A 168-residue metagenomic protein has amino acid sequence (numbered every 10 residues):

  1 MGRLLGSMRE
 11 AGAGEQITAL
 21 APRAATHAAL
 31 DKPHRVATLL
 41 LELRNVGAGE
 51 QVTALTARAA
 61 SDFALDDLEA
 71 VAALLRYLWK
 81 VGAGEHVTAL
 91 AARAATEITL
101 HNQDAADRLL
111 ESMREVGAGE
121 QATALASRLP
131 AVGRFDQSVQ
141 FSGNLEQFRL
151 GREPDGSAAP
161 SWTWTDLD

Functional and structural regions predicted by a protein language model:
M1-D168: Compositionally biased accessory segments in Actinobacterial proteins
